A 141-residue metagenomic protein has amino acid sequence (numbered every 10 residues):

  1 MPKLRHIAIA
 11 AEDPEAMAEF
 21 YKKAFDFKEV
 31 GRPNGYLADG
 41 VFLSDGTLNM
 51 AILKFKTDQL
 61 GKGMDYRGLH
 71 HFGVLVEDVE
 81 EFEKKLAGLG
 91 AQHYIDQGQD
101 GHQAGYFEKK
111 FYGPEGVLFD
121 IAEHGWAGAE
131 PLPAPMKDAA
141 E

Functional and structural regions predicted by a protein language model:
M1-A18, L69-V74, G125-E141: N-terminal beta-strand motif that seeds the catalytic metal site of vicinal oxygen chelate
K3-E12, V41-S44, G61-A87, F107-Y112 (+1 more regions): Vicinal oxygen chelate
A8-M50: Core segments of cupin and vicinal oxygen chelate
F42, E83, G88-E141: Vicinal oxygen chelate
A51-L53, D120: Conserved beta-strand in the GNAT
D58-K62, A127-E130: A short local loop/turn or secondary-structure capping micro-motif enriched for an aromatic residue
